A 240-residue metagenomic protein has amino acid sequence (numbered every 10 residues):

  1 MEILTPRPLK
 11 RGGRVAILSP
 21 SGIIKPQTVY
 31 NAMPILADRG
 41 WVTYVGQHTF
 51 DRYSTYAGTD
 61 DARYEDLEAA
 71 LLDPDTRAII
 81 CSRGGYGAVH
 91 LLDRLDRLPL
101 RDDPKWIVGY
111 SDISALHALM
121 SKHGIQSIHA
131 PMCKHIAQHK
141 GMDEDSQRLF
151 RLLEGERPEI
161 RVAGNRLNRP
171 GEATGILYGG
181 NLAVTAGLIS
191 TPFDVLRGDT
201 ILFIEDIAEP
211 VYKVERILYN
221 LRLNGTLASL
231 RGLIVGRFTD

Functional and structural regions predicted by a protein language model:
M1-D75: ATP/NTP phosphate-donor binding region
I23-T28, I176-I207: Conserved beta-alpha junction segments in alpha/beta enzyme cores
Y44-Q47, G109, L230-R237: Short internal beta-strands
A78-V89, Y110: N-terminal glycine-rich "phosphate-gripper" loop used for MgATP/nucleotide binding and carboxylate activation
L95-M120, Q126-M132: Short, acidic/small-residue loops that bind anionic groups at enzyme active sites
I125-S190: Conserved anion/nucleotide-ligand pocket segment
L196-D240: Internal helical hairpin/lid segments
